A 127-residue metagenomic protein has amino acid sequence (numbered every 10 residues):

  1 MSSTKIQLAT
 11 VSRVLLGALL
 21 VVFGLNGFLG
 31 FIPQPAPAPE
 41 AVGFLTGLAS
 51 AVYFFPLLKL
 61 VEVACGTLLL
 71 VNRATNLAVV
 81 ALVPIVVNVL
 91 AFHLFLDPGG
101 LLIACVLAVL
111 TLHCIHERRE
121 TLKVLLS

Functional and structural regions predicted by a protein language model:
M1-I32, P56, L70-S127: Extended, low-polarity transmembrane helix blocks
L29-G43: Peri-membrane helix termini and adjoining interfacial loops of integral membrane proteins
Q34, T46-S50, S127: Generic structural "secondary-structure junction" signal
P39, V63-A64, I85: A generic alpha-helix surface/boundary motif
V42-T46, K123: Generic detector of well-ordered alpha-helical segments enriched in charged/polar residues, highlighting helical
T46-A64: Interfacial helix-start motif at the membrane-water boundary
